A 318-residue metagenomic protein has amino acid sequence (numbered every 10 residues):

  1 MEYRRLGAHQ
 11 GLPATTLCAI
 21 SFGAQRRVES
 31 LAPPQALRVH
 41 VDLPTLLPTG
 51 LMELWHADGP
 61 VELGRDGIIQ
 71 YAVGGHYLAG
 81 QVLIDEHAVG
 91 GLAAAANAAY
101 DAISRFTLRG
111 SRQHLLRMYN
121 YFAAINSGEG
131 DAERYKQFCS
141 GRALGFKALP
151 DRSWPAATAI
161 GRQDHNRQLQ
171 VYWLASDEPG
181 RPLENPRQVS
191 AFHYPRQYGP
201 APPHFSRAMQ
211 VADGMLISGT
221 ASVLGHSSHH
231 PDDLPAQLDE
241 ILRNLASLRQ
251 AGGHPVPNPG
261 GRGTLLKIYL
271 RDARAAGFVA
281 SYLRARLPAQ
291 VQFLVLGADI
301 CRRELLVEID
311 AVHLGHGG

Functional and structural regions predicted by a protein language model:
M1-R243, S247-G318: N-terminal presequence-like segments and the immediate start of the first folded domain
